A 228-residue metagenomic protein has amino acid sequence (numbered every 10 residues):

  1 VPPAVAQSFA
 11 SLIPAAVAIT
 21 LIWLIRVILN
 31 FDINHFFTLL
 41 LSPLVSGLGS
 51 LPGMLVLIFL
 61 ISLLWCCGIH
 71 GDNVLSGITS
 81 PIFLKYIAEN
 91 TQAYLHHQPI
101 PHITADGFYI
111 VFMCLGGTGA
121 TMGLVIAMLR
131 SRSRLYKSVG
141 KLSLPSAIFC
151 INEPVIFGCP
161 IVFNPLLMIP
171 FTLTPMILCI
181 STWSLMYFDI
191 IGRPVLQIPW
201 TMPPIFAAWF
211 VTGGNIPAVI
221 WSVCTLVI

Functional and structural regions predicted by a protein language model:
V1-H70, P199-I228: Signature of multi-pass transmembrane helix bundles
P2-Q7, S11, A15, S46 (+6 more regions): Alpha-helical transmembrane segments of multi-pass membrane proteins, especially transporters and channels
A10, P14, A18, I22 (+12 more regions): Alpha-helical transmembrane segments in multi-pass membrane proteins
A15-L24, I61-V74, I78-T79, L166-Y187: Hydrophobic alpha-helical membrane-insertion segments
W23-R132: Membrane-embedded translocation segments of transport machinery
A88-I100, V125, L142, I156-I228: Transmembrane alpha-helical segments and their short flanking loops that form helix-hairpins/helix-helix interfaces
G123-A147: Juxtamembrane interface at the ends
